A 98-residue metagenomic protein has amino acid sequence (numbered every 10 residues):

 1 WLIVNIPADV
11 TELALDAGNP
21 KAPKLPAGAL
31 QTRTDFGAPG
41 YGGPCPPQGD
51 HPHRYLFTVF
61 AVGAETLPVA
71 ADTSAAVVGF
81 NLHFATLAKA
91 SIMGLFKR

Functional and structural regions predicted by a protein language model:
W1-R98: N-terminus-centered regions that define maturation/targeting leaders and the start of the first functional domain
